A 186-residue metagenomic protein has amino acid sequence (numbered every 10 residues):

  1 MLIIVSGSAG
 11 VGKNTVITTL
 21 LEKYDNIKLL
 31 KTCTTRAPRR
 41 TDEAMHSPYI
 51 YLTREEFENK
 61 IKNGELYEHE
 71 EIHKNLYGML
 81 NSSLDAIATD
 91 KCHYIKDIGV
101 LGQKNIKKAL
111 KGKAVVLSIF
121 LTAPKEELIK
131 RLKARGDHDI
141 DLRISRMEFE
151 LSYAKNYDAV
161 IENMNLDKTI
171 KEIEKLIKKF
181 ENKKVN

Functional and structural regions predicted by a protein language model:
L2-I4: Short hydrophobic/aromatic beta-strand immediately N-terminal to the Walker A/P-loop
G7-A9: The conserved Walker
N14: Walker A/P-loop
E22-K31: Post-Walker A helix-loop "phosphate-sensing" segment adjacent to the P-loop in P-loop NTPases
N26, K175-N186: C-terminal accessory "lid"/substrate-recognition subdomains
T34-Y94, V100-L101: ATP-dependent small-molecule kinase phosphotransfer cores that center on conserved nucleotide phosphate-binding segments
H93-V100, G112-K133, E162: Conserved phosphate-donor/acceptor-positioning beta-strand/loop module used by diverse small-molecule
A134-K179: Small-molecule kinase domains that catalyze NTP-dependent phosphoryl transfer to phosphate-bearing small molecules
